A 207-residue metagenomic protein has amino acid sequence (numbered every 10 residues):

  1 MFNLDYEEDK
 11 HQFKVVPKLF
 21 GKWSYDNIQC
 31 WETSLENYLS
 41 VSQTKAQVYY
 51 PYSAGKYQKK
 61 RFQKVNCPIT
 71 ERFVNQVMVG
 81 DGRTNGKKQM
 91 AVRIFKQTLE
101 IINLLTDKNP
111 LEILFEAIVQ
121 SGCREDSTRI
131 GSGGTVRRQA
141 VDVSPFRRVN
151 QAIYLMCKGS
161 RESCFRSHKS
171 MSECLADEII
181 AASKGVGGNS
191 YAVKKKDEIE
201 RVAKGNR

Functional and structural regions predicted by a protein language model:
M1-V92, K96-R207: Strongly charged
